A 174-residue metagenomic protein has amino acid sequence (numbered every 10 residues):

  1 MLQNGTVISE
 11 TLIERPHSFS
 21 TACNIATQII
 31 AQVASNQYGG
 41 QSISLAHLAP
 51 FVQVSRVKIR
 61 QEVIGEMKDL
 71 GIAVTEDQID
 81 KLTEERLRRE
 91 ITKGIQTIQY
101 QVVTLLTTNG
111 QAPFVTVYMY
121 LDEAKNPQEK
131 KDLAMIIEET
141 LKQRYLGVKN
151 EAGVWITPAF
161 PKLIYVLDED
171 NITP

Functional and structural regions predicted by a protein language model:
M1-P174: Conserved catalytic cores of very large enzyme subunits
